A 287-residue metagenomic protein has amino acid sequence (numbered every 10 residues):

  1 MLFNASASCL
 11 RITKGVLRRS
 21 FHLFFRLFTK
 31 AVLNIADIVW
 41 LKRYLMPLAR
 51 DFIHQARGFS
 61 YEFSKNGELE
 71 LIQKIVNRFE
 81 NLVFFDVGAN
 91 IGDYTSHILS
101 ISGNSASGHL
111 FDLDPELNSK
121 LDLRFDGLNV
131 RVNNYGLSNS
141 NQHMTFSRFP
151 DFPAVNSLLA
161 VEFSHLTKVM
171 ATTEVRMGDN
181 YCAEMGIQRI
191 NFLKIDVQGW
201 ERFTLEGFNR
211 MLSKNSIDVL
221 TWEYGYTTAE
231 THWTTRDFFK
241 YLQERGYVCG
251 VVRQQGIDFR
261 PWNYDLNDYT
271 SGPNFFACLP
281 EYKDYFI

Functional and structural regions predicted by a protein language model:
L2-I287: Phosphate/nucleotide-binding beta-alpha loop and adjacent structural elements of enzyme active sites
